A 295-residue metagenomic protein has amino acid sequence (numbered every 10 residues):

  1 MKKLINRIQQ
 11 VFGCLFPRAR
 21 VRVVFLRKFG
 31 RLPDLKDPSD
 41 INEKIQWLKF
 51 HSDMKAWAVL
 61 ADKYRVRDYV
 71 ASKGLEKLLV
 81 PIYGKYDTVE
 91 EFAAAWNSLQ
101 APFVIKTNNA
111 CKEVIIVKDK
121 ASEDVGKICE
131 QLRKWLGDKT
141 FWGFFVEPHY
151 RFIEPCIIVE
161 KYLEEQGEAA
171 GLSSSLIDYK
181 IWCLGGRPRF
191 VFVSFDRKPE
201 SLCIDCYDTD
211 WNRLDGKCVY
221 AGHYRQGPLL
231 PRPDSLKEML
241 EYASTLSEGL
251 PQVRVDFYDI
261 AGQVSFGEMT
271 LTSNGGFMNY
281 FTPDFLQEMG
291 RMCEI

Functional and structural regions predicted by a protein language model:
M1-S52: Membrane-proximal basic amphipathic "stem/tether" segments
D37-K118, W135, K139-P148, C156: A conserved helix-loop-beta module that forms one wall/lid of the active-site cleft in ATP-utilizing catalytic domains
R67, E90-A93, C111-I116, D124-G126 (+5 more regions): Short catalytic/ligand-binding loop motif for oxyanion handling, primarily in non-cytosolic enzymes, centered on
K77, S174, C183-R189, E248-Q252 (+2 more regions): Coil-to-beta-strand transition motifs
Y86, N109, A121, K161-L163 (+2 more regions): Short, flexible loop/turn elements at secondary-structure junctions
L99, V125-Y220: Phosphate-binding site of ATP-dependent enzymes
F152-C156, G167, I204-V264: A long amphipathic alpha-helix within ATP-dependent nucleotide-binding catalytic cores
E241, D259-I295: C-terminal active-site "lid" helix and adjoining low-complexity regulatory extension at the edge of ATP-using catalytic
